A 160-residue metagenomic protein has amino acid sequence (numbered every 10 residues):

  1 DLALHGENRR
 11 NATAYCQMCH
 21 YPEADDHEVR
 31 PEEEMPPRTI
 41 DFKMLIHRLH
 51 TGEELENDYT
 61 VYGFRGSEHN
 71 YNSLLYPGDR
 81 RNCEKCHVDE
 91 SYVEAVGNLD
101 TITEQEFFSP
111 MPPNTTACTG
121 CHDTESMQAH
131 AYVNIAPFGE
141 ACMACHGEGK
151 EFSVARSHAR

Functional and structural regions predicted by a protein language model:
D1-R10, A24-R160: Inter-heme linker and motif-flanking segments adjacent to c-type heme-binding CXXCH motifs in c-type cytochromes
T13: Acidic (Asp/Glu-rich), glycine- and aromatic
M18: Acidic, glycine-rich low-complexity segments
